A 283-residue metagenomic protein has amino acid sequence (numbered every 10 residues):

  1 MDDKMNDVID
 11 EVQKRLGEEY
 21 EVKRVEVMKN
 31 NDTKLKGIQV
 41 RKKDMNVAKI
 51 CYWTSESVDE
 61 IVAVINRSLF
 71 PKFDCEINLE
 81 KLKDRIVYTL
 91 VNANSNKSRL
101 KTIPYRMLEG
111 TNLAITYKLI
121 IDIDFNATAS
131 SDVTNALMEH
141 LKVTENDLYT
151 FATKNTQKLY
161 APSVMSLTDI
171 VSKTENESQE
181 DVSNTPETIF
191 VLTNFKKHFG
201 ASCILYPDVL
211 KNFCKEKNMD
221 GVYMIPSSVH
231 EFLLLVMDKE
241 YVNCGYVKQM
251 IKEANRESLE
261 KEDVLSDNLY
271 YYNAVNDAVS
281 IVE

Functional and structural regions predicted by a protein language model:
M1-E19, S172-A201, R256-E257, L265-N268: Terminal alpha-helical anchor/extension segments at protein ends
M1-V8, S57, I61, T144 (+4 more regions): Short amphipathic alpha-helical segments
D2-I9, Q13, V22, V47-I50 (+2 more regions): Intrinsically disordered, low-complexity regions
V8-Y20, I65, L69, A152 (+3 more regions): Hydrophobic, Leu/Ile/Phe/Ala-enriched alpha-helical segments that form helix-helix packing faces
R15-T193: Charged, alpha-helical interface segments at or near domain boundaries
F195-F199, C203-E283: C-terminal structured domains
